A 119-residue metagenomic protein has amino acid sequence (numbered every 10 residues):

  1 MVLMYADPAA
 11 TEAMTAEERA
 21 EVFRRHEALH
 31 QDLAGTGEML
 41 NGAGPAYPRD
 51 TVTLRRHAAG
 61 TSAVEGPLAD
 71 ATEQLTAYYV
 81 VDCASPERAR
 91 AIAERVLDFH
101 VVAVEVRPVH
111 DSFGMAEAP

Functional and structural regions predicted by a protein language model:
M1-P119: Conserved, structured core segments of small domains
